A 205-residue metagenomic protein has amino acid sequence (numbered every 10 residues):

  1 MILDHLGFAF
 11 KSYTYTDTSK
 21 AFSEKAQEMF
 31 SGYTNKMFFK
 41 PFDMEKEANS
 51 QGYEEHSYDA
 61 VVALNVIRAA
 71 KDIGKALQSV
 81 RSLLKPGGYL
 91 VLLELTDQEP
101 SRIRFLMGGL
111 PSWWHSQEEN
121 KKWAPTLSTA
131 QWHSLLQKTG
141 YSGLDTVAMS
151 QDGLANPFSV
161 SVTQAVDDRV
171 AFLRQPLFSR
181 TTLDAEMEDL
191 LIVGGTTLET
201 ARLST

Functional and structural regions predicted by a protein language model:
M1-T205: 4′-phosphopantetheine-dependent carrier domains
